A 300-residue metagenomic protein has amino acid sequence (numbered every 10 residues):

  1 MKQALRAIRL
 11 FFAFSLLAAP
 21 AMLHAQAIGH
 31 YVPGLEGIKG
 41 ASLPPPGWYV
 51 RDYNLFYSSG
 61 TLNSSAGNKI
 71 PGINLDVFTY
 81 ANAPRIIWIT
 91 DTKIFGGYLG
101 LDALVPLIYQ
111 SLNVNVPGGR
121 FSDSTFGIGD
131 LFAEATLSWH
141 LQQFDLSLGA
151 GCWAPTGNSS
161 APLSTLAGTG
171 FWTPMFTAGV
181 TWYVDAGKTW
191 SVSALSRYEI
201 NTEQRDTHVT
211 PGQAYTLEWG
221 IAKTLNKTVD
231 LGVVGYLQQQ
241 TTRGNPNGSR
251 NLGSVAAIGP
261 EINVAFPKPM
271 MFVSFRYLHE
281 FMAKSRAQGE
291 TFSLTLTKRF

Functional and structural regions predicted by a protein language model:
A27, G40-G47, D91-G100, H140-L146 (+3 more regions): Short loop/turn motifs that connect adjacent beta-strands in outer-membrane beta-barrel proteins
A27-I28, Y57-A81, N115-S124: Surface-exposed strand-loop-strand hairpins of Gram-negative outer-membrane beta-barrel proteins
G40, D52, P84-W88, A133-W139 (+6 more regions): Residues on the lipid-exposed face of transmembrane beta-strands in outer-membrane beta-barrel proteins
W48-V50, G97-V105, A133, L146-C152 (+7 more regions): Transmembrane beta-strands of outer-membrane beta-barrel proteins
F56-G60, W88, V105-S111, W139 (+7 more regions): Transmembrane beta-strands of outer-membrane beta-barrel pores
K69, Q204-F300: Outer membrane beta-barrel transmembrane domains
D76-P84, S122-L131, G168-P174, V209-Y215 (+2 more regions): Residues that define the transmembrane beta-barrel architecture of outer-membrane proteins
S147-G151, N158-R243: Detector for outer-membrane/organellar transmembrane beta-barrel domains, recognizing the amphipathic beta-strand
